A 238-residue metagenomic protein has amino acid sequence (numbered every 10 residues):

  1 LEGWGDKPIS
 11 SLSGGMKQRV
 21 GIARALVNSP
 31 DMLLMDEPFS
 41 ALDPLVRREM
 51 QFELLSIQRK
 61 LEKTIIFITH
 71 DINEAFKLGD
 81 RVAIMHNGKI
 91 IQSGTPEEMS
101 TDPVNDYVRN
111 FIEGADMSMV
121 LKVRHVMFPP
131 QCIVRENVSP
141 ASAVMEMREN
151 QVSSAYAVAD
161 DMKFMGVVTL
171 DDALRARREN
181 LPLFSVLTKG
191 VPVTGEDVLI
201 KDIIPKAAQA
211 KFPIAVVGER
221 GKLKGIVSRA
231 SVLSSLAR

Functional and structural regions predicted by a protein language model:
K7, N28: Conserved signature/switch motifs of ABC ATPase nucleotide-binding domains
P8-L12, M16: Conserved ABC ATPase signature
I22: Hydrophobic anchor residue at the start of the ABC signature
L33-D36: Catalytic Walker B motif of ABC-type/P-loop ATPase nucleotide-binding domains
R47-L61: Helical segment within the ABC ATPase nucleotide-binding domain
S93-G94, D102, V167, I226: ABC ATPase "signature
I133-V152, A157-D161, L174-N180, P192-R220 (+1 more regions): The conserved cystathionine-beta-synthase
